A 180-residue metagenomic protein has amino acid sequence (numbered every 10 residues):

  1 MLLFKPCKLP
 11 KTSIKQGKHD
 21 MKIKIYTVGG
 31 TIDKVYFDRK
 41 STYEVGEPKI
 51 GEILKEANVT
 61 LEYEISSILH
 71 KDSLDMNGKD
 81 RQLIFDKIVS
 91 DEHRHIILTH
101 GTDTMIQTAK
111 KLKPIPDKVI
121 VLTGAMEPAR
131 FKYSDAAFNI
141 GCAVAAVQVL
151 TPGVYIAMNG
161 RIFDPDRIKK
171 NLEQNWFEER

Functional and structural regions predicted by a protein language model:
Q16-H19: Low-complexity, intrinsically disordered or signal/transmembrane-proximal segments
M21-R180: Active-site histidine-anchored catalytic micro-motif
